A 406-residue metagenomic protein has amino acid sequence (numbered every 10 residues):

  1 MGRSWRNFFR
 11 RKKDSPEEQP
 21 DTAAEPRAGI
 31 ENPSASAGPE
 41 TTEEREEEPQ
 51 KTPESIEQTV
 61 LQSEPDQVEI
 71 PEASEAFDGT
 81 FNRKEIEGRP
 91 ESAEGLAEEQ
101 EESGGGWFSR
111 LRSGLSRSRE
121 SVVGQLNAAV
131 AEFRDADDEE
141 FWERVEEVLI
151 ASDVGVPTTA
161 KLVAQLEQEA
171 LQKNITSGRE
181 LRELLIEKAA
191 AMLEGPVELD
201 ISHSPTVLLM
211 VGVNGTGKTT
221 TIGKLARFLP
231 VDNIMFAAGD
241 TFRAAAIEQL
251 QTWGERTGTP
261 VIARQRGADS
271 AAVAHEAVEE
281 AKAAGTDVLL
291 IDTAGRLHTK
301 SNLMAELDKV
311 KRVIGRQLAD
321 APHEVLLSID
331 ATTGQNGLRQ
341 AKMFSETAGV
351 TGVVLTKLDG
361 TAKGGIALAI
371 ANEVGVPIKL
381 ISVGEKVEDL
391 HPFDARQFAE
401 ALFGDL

Functional and structural regions predicted by a protein language model:
M1-K188: Non-catalytic terminal/linker segments enriched in charged/polar, low-complexity residues
P157, I186-L406: P-loop/Walker A NTP-binding module and the surrounding RecA-like catalytic core of P-loop NTPases
